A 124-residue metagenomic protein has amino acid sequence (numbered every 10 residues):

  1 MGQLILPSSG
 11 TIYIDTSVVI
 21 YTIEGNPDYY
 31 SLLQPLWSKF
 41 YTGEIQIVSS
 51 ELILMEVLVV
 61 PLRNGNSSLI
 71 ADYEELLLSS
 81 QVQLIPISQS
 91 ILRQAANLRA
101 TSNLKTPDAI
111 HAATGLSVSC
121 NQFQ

Functional and structural regions predicted by a protein language model:
M1-S49, L62-E75: Short, well-structured N-terminal submotif of metal-dependent ribonuclease cores
Q3-P7, V82-Q124: Active-site neighborhoods of divalent-metal-dependent phosphate/nucleic-acid chemistry enzymes
I12, Y29, I53, I91 (+1 more regions): Generic hydrophobic secondary-structure packing signal
V18, L54, V59, H111-T114: Hydrophobic side chains within alpha-helical segments
I20-I23, M55-E56, A95: A short acidic, helix-capping loop that chelates divalent metal ions and anchors anionic groups
V48-L54, L58-I87, I91, A100-S102: Anionic, Ser/Thr-rich low-complexity intrinsically disordered regions
